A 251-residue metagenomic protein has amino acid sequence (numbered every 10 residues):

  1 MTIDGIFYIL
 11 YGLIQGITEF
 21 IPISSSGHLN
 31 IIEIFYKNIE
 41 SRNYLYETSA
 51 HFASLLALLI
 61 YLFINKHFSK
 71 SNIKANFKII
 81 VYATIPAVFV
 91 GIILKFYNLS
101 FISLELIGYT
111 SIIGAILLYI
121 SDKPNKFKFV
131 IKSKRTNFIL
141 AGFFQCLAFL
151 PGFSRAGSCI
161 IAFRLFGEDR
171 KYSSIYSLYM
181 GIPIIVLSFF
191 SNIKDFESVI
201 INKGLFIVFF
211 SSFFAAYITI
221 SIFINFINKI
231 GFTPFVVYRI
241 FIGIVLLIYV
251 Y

Functional and structural regions predicted by a protein language model:
M1-Y251: Multi-pass membrane proteins that catalyze or facilitate reactions on polyprenyl-/lipid-phosphate substrates and their
